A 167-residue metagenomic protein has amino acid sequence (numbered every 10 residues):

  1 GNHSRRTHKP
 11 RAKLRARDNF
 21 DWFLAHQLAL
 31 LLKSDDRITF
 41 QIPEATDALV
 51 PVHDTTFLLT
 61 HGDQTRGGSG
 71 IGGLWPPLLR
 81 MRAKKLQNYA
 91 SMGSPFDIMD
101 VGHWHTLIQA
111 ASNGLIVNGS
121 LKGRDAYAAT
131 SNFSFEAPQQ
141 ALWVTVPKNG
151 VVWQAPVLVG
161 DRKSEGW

Functional and structural regions predicted by a protein language model:
N2-K13, A48: Catalytic cores of extracellular degradative/oxidative enzymes
L14-T46, P51-V159: Conserved beta-sheet core of the metallophosphoesterase superfamily
G166-W167: Long, compositionally biased intrinsically disordered regions
